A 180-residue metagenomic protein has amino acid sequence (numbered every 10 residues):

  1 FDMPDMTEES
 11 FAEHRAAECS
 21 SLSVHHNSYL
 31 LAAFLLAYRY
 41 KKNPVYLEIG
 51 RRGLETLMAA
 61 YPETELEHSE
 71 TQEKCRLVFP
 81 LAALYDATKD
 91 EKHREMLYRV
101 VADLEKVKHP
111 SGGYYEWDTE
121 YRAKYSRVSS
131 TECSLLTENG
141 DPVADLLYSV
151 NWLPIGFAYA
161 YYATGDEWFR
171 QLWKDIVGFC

Functional and structural regions predicted by a protein language model:
F1-C180: Glycan-recognition and catalytic cores of secretory/periplasmic carbohydrate-active enzymes
